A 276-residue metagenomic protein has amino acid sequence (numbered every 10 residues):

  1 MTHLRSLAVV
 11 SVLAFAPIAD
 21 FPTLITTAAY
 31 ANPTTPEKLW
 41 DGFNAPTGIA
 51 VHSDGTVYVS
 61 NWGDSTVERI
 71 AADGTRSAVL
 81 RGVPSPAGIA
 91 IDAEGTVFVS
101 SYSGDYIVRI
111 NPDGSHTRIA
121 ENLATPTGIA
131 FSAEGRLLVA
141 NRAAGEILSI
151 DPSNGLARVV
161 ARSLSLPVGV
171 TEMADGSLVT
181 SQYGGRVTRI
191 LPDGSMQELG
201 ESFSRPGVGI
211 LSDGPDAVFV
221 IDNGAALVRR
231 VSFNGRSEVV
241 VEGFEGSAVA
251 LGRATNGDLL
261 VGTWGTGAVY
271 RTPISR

Functional and structural regions predicted by a protein language model:
A8-T23: Bacterial N-terminal signal peptides
F21-T34: Blade/loop signatures of beta-propeller domains
T35-W40, T75-L80, S115-A120, L156-R162 (+2 more regions): A short beta-strand motif characteristic of beta-propeller blades
D41-D54, G82-E94, D105-Y106, N122-R136 (+6 more regions): Beta-rich, blade/repeat-based domains predominating in secreted/periplasmic proteins but also intracellular
V59, V99-S100, V139-A140, T180 (+2 more regions): Conserved beta-strand element within WD40/beta-propeller blades
W62, Y102, R142, Q182-Y183 (+3 more regions): Short loop/turn segments immediately following the C-termini of beta-strands
T66-R69, D105-R109, E146-S149, R186-T188 (+2 more regions): A short loop-to-beta-strand structural motif that recurs across blades of beta-propeller domains
I70-T75, I110-S115, I150-G155, I190-S195 (+2 more regions): Short loop/turn segments that connect beta-strands within beta-propeller blades
